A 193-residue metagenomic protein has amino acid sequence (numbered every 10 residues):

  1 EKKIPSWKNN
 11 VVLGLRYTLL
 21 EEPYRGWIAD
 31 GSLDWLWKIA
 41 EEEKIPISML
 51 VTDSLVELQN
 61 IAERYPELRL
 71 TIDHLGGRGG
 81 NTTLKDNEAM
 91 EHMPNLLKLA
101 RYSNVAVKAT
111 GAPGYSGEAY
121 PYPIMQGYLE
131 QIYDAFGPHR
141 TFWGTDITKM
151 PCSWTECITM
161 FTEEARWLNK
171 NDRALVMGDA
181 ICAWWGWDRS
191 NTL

Functional and structural regions predicted by a protein language model:
E1, D30, Y122, W154-T155: Conserved strand-to-helix beginnings and helix N-cap segments that scaffold or border functional pockets
E1, E22-P23: A short acidic, glycine/proline-enriched capping/turn motif at secondary-structure boundaries, especially helix N-cap
E1-W7, H92: Short, acidic/polar
K2-K3, T82-K85, W154-E156, D188-R189: Short aromatic-enriched loop/helix-cap "lid" or pocket-rim segments at secondary-structure transitions that line
N10, G14-E22: Active-site groove signature of glycoside hydrolases
L13-G14, G26-W143, R189-N191: Catalytic pocket-lining loop regions of alpha/beta-barrel enzymes, especially the amidohydrolase/enolase/GH5 lineages
L19, D73-G76, L175-M177: A generic structural motif
E130-Q131, F136-F142, K149-L193: Mid-to-C-terminal alpha-helical segments outside catalytic/metal-binding sites
